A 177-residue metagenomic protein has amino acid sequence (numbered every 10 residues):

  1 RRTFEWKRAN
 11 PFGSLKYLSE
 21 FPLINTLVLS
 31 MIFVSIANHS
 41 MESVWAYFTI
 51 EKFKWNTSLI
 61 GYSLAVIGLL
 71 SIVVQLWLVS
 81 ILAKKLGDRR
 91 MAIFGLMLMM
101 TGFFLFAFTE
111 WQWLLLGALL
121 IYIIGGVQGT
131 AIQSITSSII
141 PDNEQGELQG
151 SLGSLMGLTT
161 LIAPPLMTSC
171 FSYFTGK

Functional and structural regions predicted by a protein language model:
R1-L29: Juxtamembrane intracellular "pre-TM" segments in multi-pass secondary transporters
E20-V44, L120: Pair of pore-lining "gating" transmembrane helices in MFS-fold secondary transporters
I32, A65-L69, L120, G150-L158: Transmembrane alpha-helical cores of Major Facilitator Superfamily
S43-I60: Short amphipathic helix-loop junctions that connect adjacent transmembrane helices in Major Facilitator Superfamily/SLC
T57-S58, I140-S154: Loop-to-transmembrane helix entry/capping segments in MFS-fold secondary transporters and related SLC/MFSD carriers
V74-D88, F171: Helix-to-loop junctions at the C-terminal end of transmembrane segments in multipass secondary transporters
R89-I132: C-terminal transmembrane helical hairpin of 12-TM major facilitator-type secondary transporters
S169-K177: A membrane-interface helix-boundary motif in multi-pass transporters
